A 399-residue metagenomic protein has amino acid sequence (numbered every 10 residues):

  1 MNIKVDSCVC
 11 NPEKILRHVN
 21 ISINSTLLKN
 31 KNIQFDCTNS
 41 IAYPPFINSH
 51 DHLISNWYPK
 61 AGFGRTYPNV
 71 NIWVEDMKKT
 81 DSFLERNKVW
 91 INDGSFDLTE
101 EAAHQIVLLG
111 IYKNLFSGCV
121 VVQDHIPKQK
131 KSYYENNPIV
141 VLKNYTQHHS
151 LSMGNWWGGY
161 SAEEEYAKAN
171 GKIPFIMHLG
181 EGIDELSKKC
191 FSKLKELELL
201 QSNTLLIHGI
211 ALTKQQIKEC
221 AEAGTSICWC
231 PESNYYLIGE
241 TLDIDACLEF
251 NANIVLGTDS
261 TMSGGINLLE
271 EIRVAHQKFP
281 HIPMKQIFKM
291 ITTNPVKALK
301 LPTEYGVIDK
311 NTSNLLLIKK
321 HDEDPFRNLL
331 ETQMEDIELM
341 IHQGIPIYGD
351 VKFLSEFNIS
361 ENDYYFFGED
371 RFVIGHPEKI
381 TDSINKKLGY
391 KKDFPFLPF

Functional and structural regions predicted by a protein language model:
M1-D6, K29-R86: Replace "His-x-His-based motif
M1-F35, K88-V121, I126-P127, S132-N136 (+3 more regions): Active-site microenvironment of metallo-dependent hydrolases
S7, N39, H50, N114 (+10 more regions): Divalent metal-coordination and catalytic microenvironments
W57-A103, V141-N144, I183-Q201: Active-site gating loops and adjacent loop-to-helix segments of metal-dependent hydrolytic enzymes
Q105, L115-T204, A211: Metal-coordinating catalytic core of metallo-dependent amide/deamination hydrolases
G171-I173, L199-T204, E219-C228, E249-I254: Glycine-enriched alpha-helix->loop->beta-strand junction motifs that scaffold or abut catalytic
G180, N203-T213, C228-Y236: Catalytic beta/alpha-barrel core
L199, L242-K320, E331-P346: His/Asp/Glu-enriched, well-ordered alpha-helical/loop segment that forms or immediately abuts the divalent-metal
